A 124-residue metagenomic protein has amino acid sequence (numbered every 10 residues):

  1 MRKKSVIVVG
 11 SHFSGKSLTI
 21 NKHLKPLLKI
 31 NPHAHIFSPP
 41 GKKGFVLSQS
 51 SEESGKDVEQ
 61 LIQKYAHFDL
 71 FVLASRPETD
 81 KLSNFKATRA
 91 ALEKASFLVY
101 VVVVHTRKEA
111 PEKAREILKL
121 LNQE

Functional and structural regions predicted by a protein language model:
M1: Pre-Walker A adenine-sensing motif
K4-L24: Glycine-rich phosphate-binding P-loop
H12, H23, H33-H35, H67 (+1 more regions): Histidine (H) residue identity feature
K16, S50-G55, E109-A114: Phosphate/oxyanion-binding active-site loops and adjacent basic polyanion-contact surfaces
L27-I30, E124: Solvent-exposed amphipathic alpha-helical surface segments
K29-E93: Conserved nucleotide-sensing/catalytic segment adjacent to the nucleotide-binding pocket in NTP-handling enzymes
A74-E124: Replace "adjacent to P-loop NTPase cores in ATP/GTP-dependent enzymes" with "adjacent to NTP-binding cores
